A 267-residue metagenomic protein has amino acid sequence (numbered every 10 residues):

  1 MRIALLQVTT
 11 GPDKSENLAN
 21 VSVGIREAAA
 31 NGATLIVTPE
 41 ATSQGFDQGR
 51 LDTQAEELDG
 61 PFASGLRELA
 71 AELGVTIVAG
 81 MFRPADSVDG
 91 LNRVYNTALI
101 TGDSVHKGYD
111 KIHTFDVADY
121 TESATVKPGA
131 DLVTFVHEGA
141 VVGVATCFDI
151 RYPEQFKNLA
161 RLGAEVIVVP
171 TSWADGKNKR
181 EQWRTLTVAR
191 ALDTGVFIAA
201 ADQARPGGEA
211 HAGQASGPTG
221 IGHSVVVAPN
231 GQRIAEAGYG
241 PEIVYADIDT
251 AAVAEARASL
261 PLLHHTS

Functional and structural regions predicted by a protein language model:
M1-A4: Extreme N-terminal starter segment of soluble prokaryotic enzymes
Q7-D13: Short polar catalytic/cofactor-binding loops
K14, V23-G102, K107-G108, A174-V196: Cys-nucleophile CN-hydrolase/nitrilase-fold catalytic domain and related Cys-dependent amidase chemistry that acts on
E16-I25, R151-K157: Short, acidic/polar
I36, A140-T146, V168, I198-A199: Short hydrophobic-aromatic micro-motifs
D59-V78, I150-E242: CN hydrolase (nitrilase-like) catalytic-core segments centered on the catalytic cysteine and neighboring Lys/Glu
A79-M81, N96-I100, V133, S224-V226 (+1 more regions): Short beta-strand scaffold segments in enzyme catalytic cores
S87-L162, D175-T185, A189, E255-L262: Active-site catalytic loop in hydrolytic enzyme cores
